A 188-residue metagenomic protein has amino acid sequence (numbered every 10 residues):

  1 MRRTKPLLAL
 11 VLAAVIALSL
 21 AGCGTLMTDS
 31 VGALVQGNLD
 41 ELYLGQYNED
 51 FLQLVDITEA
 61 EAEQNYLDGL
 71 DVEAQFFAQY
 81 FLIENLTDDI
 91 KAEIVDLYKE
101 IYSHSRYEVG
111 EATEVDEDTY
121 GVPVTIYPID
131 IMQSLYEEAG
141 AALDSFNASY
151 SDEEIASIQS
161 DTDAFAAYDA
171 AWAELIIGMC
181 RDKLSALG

Functional and structural regions predicted by a protein language model:
M1-L10: Bacterial N-terminal signal peptides that target proteins for export
S19-G22: C-terminal motif of bacterial Sec signal peptides marking the signal peptidase cleavage site
G24-E108: Core segments of small alpha/beta cavity-forming domains
E100, G110-V115, D130-S134: Contiguous hydrophobic, core-forming segments of folded domains
D118-P128: A short hydrophobic beta-strand element
M132-G188: Mixed-charge, low-complexity intrinsically disordered segments
